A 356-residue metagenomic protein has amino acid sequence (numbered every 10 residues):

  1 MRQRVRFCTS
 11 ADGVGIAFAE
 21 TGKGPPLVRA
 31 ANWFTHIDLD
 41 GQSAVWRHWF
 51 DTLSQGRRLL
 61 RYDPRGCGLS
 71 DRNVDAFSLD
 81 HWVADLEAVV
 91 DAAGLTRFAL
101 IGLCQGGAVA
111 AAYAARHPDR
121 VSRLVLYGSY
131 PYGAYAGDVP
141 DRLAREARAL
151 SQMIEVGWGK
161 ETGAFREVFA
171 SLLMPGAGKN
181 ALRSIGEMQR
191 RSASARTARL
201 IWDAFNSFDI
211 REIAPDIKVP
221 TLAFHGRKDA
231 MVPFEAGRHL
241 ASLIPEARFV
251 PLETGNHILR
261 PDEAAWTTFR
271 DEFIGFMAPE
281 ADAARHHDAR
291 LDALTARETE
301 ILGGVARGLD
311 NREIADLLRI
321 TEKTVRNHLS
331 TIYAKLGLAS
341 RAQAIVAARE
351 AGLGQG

Functional and structural regions predicted by a protein language model:
F7-L69: Conserved HGGG/HGGXW glycine-rich cap/lid loop of the alpha/beta-hydrolase fold
D80-F98: Conserved acidic catalytic loop of the alpha/beta-hydrolase fold
A111, A115, S122-V156: Flexible "cap/lid" loop of the alpha/beta hydrolase fold
G159-A204, I213: Conserved alpha/beta-hydrolase catalytic His-Asp/Glu region
I217, A223-H225, D229: Short beta-strand/loop motif that positions the catalytic acidic residue of the alpha/beta-hydrolase fold
R227-V232, I258: Acidic catalytic loop of the alpha/beta-hydrolase fold
A247-D288: Catalytic active-site module of serine/aspartate enzymes centered on a nucleophile-bearing elbow/loop
A284-S330, K335-L336, Q343-V346, E350-G356: Helix-turn-helix DNA-binding segment
